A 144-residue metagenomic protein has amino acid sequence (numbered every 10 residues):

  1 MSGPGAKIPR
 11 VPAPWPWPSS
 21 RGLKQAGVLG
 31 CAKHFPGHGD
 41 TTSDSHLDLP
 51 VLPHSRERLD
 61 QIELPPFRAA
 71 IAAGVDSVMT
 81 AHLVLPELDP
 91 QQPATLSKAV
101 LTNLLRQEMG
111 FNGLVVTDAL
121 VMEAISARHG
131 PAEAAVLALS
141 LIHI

Functional and structural regions predicted by a protein language model:
M1-S2, A6: A glycine-rich phosphate/pyrophosphate-binding beta-strand-loop-alpha-helix module
R10-L141: Second-shell residues forming the walls of enzyme active-site clefts
